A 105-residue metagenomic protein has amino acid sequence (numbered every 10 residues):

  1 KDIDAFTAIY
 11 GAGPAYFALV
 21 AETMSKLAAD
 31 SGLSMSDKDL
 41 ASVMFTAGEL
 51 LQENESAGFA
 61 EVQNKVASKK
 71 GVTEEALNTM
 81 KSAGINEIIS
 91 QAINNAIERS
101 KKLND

Functional and structural regions predicted by a protein language model:
K1-D39: Anionic-ligand binding region
A41-D105: NAD(P)-dependent Rossmann-like dehydrogenase/reductase catalytic/cofactor-binding core
